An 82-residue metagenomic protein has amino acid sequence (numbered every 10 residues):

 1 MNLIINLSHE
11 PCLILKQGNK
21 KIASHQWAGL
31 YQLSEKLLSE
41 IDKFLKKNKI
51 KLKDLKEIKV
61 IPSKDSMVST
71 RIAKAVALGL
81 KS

Functional and structural regions predicted by a protein language model:
M1-K64: N-terminal beta-alpha supersecondary unit
P62, M67-S82: DPxDG-like acidic metal-binding loop motif
